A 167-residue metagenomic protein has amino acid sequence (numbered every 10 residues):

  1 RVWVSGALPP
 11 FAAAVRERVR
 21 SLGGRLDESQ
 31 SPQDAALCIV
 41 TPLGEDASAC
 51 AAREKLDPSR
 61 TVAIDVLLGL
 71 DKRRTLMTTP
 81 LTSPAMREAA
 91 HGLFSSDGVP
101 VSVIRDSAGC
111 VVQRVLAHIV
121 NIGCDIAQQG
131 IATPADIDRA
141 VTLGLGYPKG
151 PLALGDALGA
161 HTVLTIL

Functional and structural regions predicted by a protein language model:
R1-W3, D34-T41, S59-V62, D71-L76: Hydrophobic beta-strand segments of well-ordered beta-sheets in folded domains
V2-D27: Short, charged N-terminal beta->alpha structural module
F11-V15, M86-A90, I119, T162 (+1 more regions): General structural feature for long, well-ordered alpha-helical segments within catalytic domains of soluble enzymes
S21, E54-V62, G69, R73-S107 (+1 more regions): Internal alpha-helical scaffold of NAD(P)-dependent oxidoreductase catalytic cores
R25-E54, R74-T75: Short, well-ordered secondary-structure micro-motifs within conserved domains or adaptor modules
G146-L167: Interdomain hinge/lid region at the active-site interface of Rossmann-like NAD(P)-dependent oxidoreductases
